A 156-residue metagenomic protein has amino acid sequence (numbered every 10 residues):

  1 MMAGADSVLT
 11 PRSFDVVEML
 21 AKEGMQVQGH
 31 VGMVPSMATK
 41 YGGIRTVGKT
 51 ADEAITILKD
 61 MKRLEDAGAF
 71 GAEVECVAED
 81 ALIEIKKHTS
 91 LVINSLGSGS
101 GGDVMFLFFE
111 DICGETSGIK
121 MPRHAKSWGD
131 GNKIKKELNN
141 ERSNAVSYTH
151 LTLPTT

Functional and structural regions predicted by a protein language model:
M1-H88, I93-S100, F106-P122, K136 (+1 more regions): Alpha/beta enzyme core
P122-D130: Short beta-alpha connecting loops at secondary-structure transitions that line or flank enzyme active sites
A145-S147: Acidic, proline/serine/threonine- and glycine-rich low-complexity intrinsically disordered segments
T149-T155: Conserved small/polar residues in nucleotide/adenosyl-binding loops
